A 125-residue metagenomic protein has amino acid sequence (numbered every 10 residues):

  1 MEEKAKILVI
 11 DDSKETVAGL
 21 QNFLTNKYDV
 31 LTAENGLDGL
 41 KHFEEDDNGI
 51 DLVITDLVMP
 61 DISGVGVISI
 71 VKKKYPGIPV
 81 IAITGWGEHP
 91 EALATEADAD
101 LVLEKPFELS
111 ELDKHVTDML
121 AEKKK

Functional and structural regions predicted by a protein language model:
K4-K14, L20-Q21, V53: Conserved acidic segment of CheY-like receiver
D11, D56, T84: Active-site residues of response regulator receiver
K14-T32: Two-component/phosphorelay signaling modules centered on CheY-like receiver
E34-L52: Acidic, metal-coordinating helix/loop segments flanking the phosphotransfer/catalytic sites of two-component signaling
N35-D38, S63-V67: Acidic catalytic/metal-coordinating carboxylates
M59: Receiver (REC) domain active-site loop signature in two-component systems and cognate sites in sensor histidine kinases
G66, W86-L103, K114: Alpha4 helix (beta4-alpha4-beta5 surface) of REC/receiver domains from two-component response regulators
F107-T117: C-terminal output helix
